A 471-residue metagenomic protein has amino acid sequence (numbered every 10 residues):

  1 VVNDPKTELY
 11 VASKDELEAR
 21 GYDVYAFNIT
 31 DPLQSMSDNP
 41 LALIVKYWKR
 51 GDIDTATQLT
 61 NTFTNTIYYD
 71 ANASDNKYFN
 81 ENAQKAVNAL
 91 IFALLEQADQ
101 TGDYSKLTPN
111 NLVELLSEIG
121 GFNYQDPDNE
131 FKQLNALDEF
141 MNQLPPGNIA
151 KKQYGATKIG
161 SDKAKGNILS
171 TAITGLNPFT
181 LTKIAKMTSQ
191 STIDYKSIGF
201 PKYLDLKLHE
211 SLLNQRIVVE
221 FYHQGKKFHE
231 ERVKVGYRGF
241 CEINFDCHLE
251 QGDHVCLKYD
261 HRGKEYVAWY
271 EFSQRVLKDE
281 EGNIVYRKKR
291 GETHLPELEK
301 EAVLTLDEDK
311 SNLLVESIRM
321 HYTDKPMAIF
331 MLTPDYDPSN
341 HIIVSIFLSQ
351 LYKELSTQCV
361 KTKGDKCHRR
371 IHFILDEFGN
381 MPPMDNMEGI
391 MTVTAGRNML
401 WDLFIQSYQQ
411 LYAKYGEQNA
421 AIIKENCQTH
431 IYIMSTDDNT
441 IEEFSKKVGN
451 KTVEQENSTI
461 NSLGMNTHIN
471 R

Functional and structural regions predicted by a protein language model:
V1-M399: P-loop NTPase motor domains
R232-K234, N244-H248, V255-L257, G291 (+2 more regions): Conserved ATP-driven motor cores of ASCE-family P-loop NTPases powering translocation/secretion/packaging/pilus
